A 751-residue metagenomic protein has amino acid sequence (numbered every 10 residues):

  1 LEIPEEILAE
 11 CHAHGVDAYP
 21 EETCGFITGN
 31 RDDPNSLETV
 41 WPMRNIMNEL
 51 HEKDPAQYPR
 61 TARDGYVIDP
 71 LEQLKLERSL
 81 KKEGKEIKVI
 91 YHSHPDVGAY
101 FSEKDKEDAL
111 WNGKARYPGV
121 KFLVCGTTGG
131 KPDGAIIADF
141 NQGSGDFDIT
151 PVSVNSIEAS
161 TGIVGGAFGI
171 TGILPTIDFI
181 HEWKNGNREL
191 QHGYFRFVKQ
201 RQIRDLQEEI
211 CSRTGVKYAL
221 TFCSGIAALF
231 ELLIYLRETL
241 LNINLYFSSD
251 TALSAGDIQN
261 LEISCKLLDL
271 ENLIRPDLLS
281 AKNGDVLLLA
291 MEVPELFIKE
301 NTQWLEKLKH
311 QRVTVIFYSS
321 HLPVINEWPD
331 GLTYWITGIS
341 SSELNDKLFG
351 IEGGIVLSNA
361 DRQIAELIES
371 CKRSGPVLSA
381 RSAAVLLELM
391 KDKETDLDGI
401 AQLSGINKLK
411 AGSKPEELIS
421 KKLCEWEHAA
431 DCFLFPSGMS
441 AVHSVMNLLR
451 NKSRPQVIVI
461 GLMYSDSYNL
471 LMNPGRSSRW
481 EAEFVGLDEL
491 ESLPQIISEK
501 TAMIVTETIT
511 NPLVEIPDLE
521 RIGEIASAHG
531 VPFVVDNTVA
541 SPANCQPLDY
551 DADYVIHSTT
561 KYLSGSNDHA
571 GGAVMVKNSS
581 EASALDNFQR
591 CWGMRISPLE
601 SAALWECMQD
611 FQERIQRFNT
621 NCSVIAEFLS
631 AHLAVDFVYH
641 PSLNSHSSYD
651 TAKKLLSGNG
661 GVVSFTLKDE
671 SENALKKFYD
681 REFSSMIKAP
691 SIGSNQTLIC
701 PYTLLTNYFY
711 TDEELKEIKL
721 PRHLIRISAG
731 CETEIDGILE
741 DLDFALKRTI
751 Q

Functional and structural regions predicted by a protein language model:
L1-I87, P95-G162: Conserved beta-strand-loop surface patch within small alpha/beta domains used for substrate/adaptor or ligand engagement
R31-D32, T128, N359-D361, V576-E581 (+1 more regions): Short loop segments at secondary-structure junctions
H92-D96, S527: Histidine-centered divalent metal-coordination motifs
G165-Y235, L240-I243, I258-S264, N407-E427 (+1 more regions): Extended, compositionally biased accessory segments flanking or bridging domains
W183-V198, L367-K414, A584, F588-L667 (+1 more regions): Structural motif of enzymes handling amino- and sulfur-group chemistry
Y218-L378, V385, K422-C424, D431-A634 (+1 more regions): Conserved PLP-enzyme active-site core in the AAT-like
I263, L270-E271, K282-G284, F297 (+6 more regions): Conserved C-terminal alpha-helix-loop-beta "cap" of PLP-dependent enzymes that closes/shapes the active-site mouth
L585, A674-F683, L739-L746: Short amphipathic alpha-helices in soluble, non-transmembrane regions that often serve as interface/regulatory elements
